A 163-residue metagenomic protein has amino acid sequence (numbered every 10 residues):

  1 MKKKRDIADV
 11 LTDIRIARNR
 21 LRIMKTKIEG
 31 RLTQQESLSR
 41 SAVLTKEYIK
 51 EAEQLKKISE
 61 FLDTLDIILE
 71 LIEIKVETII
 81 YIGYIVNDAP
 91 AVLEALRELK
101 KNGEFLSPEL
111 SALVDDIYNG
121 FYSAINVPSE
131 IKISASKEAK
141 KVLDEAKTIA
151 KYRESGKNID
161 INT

Functional and structural regions predicted by a protein language model:
M1-T33, E51, I67-T163: Long C-terminal interaction segments enriched in charged/acidic composition
T26-D63: N-terminal interaction modules that seed assembly of large macromolecular complexes
